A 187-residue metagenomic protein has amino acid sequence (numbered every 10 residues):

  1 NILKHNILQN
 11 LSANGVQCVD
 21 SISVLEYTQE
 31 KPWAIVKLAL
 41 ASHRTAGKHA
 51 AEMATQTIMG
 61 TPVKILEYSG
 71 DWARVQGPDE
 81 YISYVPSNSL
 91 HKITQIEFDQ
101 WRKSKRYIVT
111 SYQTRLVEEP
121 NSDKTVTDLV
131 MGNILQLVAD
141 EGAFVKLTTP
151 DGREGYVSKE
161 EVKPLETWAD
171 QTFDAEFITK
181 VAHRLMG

Functional and structural regions predicted by a protein language model:
K4-T28, G77-T110, N121-T125, M131-I134 (+2 more regions): Boundary regions of SH3-family modules and the immediately adjacent low-complexity/disordered segments in eukaryotic
K31, L38, G70, S111 (+1 more regions): Extracytoplasmic
V36-P62, V109-L137: Beta-loop motif signature
S42, R74, R115, K146-T148: Residue-level detector of beta-strand face positions
G60-P62, W72, I82: A common structural microfeature
V181-G187: Active-site nucleophile-His-acid catalytic modules used for acyl/amide transfer and hydrolysis across diverse enzymes
